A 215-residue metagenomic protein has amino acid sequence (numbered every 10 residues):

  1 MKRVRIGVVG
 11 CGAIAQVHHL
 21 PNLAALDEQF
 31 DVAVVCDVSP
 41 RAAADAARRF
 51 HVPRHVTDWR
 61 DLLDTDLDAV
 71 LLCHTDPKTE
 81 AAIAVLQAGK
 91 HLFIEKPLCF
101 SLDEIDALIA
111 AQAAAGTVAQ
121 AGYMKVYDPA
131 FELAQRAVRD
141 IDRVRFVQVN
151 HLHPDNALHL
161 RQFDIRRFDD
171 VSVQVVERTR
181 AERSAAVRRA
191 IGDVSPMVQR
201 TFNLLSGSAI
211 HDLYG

Functional and structural regions predicted by a protein language model:
M1-F50: N-terminal Rossmann-like dinucleotide-binding module
G12-I14, T75-P77, L98-C99, K125-Y127: Short beta->alpha connector loops
F30-V34, D68-V70, A119, S208: Short active-site oxyanion
D45, F50-A111: Beta-loop-alpha module in the N-terminal Rossmann-like domain of NAD(P)-dependent dehydrogenases, especially those
Q87, R136-A137, R143-F146, H151 (+1 more regions): Extended amphipathic secondary-structure runs
C99-V173, T179-R183: A contiguous active-site-proximal alpha/beta segment in oxidoreductase catalytic domains
D169-G215: Rossmann-like dinucleotide-binding domain that binds NAD(P)(H)
